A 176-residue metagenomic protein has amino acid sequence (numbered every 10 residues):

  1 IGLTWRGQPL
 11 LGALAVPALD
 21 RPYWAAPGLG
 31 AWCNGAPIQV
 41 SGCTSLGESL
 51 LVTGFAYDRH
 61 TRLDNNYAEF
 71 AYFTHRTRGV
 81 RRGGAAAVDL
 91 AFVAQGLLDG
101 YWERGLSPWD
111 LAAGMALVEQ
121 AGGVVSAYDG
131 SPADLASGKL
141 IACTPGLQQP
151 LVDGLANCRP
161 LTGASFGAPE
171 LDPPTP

Functional and structural regions predicted by a protein language model:
I1-W32: DPxDG-like acidic metal-binding loop motif
G30-N34, L51-G54: Hydrophobic/proline-rich hinge and linker segments of small-molecule sensing/allosteric domains, predominantly
Q39-P176: An extended, acidic
